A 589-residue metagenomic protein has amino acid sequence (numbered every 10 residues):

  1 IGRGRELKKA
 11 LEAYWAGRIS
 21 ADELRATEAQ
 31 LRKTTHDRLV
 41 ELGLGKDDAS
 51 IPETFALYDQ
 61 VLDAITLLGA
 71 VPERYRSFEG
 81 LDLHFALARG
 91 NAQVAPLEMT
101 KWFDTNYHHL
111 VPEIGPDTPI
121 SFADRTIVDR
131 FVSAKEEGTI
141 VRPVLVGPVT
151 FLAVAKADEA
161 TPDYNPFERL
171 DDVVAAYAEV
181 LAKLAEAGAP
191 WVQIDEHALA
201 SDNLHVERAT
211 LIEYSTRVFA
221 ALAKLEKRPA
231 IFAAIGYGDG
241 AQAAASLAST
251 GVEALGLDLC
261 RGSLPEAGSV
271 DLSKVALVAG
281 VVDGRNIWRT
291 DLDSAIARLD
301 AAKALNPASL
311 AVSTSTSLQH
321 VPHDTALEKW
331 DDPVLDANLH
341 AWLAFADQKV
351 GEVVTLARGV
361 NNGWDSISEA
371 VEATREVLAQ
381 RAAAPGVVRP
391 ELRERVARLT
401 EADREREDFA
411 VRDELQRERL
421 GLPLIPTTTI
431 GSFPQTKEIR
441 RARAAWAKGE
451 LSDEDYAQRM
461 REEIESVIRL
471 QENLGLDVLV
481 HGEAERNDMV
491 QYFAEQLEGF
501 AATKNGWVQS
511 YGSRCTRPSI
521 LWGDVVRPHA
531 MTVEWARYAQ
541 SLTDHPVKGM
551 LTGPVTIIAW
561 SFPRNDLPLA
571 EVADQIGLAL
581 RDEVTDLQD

Functional and structural regions predicted by a protein language model:
I1-D589: Domain-level signal for soluble alpha/beta catalytic cores
